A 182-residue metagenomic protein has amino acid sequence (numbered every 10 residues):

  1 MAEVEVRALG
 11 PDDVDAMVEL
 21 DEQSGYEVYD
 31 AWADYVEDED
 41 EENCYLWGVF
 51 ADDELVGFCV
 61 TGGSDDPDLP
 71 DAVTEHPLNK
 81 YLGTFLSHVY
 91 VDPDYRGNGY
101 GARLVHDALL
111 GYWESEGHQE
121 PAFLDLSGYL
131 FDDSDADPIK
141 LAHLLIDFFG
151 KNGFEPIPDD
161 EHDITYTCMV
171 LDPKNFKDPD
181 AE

Functional and structural regions predicted by a protein language model:
M1-W32, F50, L55: Short amphipathic alpha-helix that is part of the acyltransferase structural core
S24-D52, F58-V60, D66: Active-site rim helix/loop that mediates acceptor-substrate recognition in acyltransferases
V60-F85: Conserved acyl-donor/pantetheine-binding loop and adjacent beta-alpha core of acyl/acetyltransferases and related
P77, L86-G97, L130: A short, internal acetyl-CoA/4′-phosphopantetheine-binding micro-motif in the GNAT/acyltransferase core
V91, G97-W113: Conserved acetyl-CoA-binding loop-helix of GNAT-fold acetyltransferases
Y112-L141: Conserved GNAT acetyl-CoA-binding A-motif
I139-E182: C-terminal "cap" of GNAT-fold acetyltransferases
